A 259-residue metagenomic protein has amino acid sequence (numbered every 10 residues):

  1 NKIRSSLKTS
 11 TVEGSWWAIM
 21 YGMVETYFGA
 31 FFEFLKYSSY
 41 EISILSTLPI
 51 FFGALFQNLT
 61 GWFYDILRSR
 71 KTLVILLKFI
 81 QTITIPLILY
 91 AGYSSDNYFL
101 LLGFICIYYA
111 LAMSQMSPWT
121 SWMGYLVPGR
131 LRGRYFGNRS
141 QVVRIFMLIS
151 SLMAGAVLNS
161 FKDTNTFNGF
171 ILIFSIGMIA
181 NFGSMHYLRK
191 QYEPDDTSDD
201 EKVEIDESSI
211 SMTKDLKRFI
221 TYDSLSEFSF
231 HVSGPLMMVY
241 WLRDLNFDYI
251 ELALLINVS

Functional and structural regions predicted by a protein language model:
N1-F56, T60-Y64, K71, I75 (+3 more regions): Helix-loop boundary and gating motifs at the non-cytosolic
S15, T84-I85, D96-Q115, S224: Hydrophobic core of transmembrane alpha-helices in multi-pass small-molecule transporters, especially MFS/SLC-type
F52-Q57, G137-G155: Glycine-rich segments within core transmembrane alpha-helices of 12-TM secondary carriers
D65-I80, N138, N165: Cytoplasmic membrane-interface "Motif A"-like loop-to-helix N-cap segments of 12-TM Major Facilitator Superfamily
R70, A156-M178: A membrane-interface helix-boundary motif in multi-pass transporters
K78-D96, N159-S160: C-terminal ends and interior cores of transmembrane alpha-helices in multi-pass membrane transporters/permeases
Y108-Q141: Cytoplasmic helix-loop-helix junction between adjacent transmembrane helices in 12-TM secondary transporters
M178-T197: C-terminal membrane-cytosol helix-exit motif in multi-pass small-molecule transporters
